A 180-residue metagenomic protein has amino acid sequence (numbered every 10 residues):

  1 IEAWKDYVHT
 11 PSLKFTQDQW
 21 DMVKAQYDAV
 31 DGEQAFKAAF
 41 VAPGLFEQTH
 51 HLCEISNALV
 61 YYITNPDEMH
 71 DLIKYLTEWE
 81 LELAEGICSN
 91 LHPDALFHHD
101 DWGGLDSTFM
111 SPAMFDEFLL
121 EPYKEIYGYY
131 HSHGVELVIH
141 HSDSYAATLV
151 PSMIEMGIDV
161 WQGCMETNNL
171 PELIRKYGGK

Functional and structural regions predicted by a protein language model:
W4-K180: Active-site loop segments of alpha/beta catalytic cores
